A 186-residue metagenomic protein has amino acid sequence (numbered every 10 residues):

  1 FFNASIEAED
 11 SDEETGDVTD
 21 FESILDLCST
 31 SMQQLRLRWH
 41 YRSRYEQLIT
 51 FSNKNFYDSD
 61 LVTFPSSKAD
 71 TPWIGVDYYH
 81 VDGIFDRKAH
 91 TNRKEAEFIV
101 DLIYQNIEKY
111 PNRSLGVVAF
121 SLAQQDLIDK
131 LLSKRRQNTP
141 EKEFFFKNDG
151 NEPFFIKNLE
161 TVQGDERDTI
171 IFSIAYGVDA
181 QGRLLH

Functional and structural regions predicted by a protein language model:
F1-H186: Conserved helicase motor core of SF1/SF2 NTP-dependent helicases
